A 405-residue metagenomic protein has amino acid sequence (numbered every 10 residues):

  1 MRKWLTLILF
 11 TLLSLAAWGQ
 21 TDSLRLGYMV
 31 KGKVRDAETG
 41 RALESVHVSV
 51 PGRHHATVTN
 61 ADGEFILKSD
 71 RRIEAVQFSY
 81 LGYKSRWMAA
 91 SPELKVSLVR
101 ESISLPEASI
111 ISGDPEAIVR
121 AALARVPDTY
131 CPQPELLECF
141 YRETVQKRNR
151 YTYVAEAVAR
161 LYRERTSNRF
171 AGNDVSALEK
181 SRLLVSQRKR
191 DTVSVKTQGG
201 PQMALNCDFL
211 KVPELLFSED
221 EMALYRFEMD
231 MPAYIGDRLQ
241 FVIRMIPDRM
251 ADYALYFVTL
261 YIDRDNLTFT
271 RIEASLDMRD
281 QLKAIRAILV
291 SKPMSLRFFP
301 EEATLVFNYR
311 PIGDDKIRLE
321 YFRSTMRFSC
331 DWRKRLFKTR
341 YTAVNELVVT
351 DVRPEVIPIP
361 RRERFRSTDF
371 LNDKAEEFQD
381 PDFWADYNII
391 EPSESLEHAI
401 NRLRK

Functional and structural regions predicted by a protein language model:
W18-M29: Beta-strand-rich domain onsets/edges
Y28-V30, R35-G52: Short, ordered, surface-exposed loop/turn motifs in non-cytosolic proteins
V30-D36, G63, V96, A108: A short, amphipathic beta-strand motif
H54-E64: Short, acidic Ser/Thr/Gly-rich low-complexity loop/linker segments typical of extracellular and cell-surface proteins
D62-S69, S85, K95: Short, surface-exposed beta-strand/beta-hairpin micro-motifs centered on an aromatic residue
Q77-M88: A short, solvent-exposed loop/turn motif at the edges and junctions of modular extracellular/periplasmic domains
V99-Y225, G236-R238, I288-L289, P293-K405: Surface-exposed, low-complexity/disordered segments and acidic/polar micro-motifs at processing/linker regions
P213-R264, T268-S275, P311: Extended beta-strand-rich segments in extracellular/periplasmic secretory proteins, especially within noncatalytic
